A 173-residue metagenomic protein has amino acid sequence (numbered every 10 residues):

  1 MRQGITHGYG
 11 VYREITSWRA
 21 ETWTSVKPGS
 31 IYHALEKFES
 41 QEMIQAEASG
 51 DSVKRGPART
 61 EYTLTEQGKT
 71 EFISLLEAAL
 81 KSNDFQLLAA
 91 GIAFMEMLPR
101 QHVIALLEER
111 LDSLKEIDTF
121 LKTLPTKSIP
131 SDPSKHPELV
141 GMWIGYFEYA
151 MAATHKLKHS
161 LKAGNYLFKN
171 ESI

Functional and structural regions predicted by a protein language model:
M1, M95-E96, L161: Generic structural signal for hydrophobic core residues of well-folded globular domains
M1-N83: Basic helix-turn-helix/winged-helix DNA-binding cores and closely related short helical interaction motifs
E14, G91, L124: Short acidic/histidine-centered micro-motifs embedded in hydrophobic/aromatic stretches that mark compact functional
S17, E21, G50, F94 (+2 more regions): General structural signal for alpha-helix termini and helix-helix connectors
E39-I44, A48, R100, M142 (+1 more regions): Short alpha-helix boundary/capping motifs
A58-R59, A89, G141: A structure-centric signal for secondary-structure junctions around beta-strands
T70-E116: Amphipathic alpha-helical dimerization/coiled-coil segments that flank or bridge DNA-binding/regulatory modules
V103-I173: Mid-protein regulatory/catalytic core that forms ligand/cofactor-binding pockets and protein-protein interaction
